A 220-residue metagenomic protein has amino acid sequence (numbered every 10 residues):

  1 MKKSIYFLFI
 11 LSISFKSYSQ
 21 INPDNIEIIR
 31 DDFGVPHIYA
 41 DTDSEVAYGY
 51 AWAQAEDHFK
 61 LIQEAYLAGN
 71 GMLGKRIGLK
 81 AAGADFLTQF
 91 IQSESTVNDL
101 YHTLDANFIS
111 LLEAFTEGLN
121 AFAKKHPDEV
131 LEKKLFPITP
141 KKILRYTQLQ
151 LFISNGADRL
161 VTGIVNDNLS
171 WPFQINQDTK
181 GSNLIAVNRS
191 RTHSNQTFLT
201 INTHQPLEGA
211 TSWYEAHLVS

Functional and structural regions predicted by a protein language model:
M1-I21: Bacterial Sec-dependent N-terminal signal peptides
I21-S220: Substrate-recognition/specificity elements adjacent to catalytic centers across diverse enzyme folds
